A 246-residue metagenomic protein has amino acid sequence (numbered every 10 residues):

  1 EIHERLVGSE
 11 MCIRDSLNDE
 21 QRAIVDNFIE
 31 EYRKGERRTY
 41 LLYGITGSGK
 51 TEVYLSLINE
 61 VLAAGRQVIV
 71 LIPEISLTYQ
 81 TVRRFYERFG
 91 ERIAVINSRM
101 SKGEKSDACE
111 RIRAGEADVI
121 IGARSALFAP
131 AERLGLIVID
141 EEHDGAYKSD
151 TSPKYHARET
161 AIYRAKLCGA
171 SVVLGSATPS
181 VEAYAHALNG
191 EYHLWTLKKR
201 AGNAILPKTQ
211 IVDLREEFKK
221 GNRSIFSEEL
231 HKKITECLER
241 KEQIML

Functional and structural regions predicted by a protein language model:
I2-G8, C12: Single conserved hydrophobic/aromatic residue that forms the stacking wall/gate of nucleotide- or nucleobase-binding
D15-E36: N-terminal pre-P-loop "Q-motif" helix
R37-L57, I69-L71: Walker A/P-loop
Y43-T46, E74, K154-A187: Conserved helicase ATPase motor motifs in RecA-like P-loop NTPase domains
T51-V53, R66-F85: Conserved Walker A/P-loop ATP-binding site and its immediately adjacent core in helicase/helicase-like ATPase domains
E87-R88, I96-I120: Conserved motor-coupling elements within RecA-like helicase/translocase cores
A126-V173: SF2 helicase catalytic motif II
R164, S171-L174, S180-M245: Conserved interdomain linker/interface between the two RecA-like ATPase lobes of SF2 helicase motors
